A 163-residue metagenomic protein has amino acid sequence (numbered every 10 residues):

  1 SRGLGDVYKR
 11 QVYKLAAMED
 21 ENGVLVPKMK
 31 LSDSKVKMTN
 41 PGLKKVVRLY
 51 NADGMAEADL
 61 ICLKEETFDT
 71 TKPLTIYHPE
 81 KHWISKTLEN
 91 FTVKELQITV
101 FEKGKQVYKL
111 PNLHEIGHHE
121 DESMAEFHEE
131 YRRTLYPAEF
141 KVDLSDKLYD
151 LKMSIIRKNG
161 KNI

Functional and structural regions predicted by a protein language model:
S1-R2, M18: Generic beta-strand/beta-sheet core signal
G3-Y8: Short, small-residue-biased leader/transition segments that mark boundaries at the very start of proteins
V12-E80: Hydrophobic, secondary-structure "cap" segments at the distal end of domains
N51-I163: Extended hydrophobic packing segments that form well-structured cores
